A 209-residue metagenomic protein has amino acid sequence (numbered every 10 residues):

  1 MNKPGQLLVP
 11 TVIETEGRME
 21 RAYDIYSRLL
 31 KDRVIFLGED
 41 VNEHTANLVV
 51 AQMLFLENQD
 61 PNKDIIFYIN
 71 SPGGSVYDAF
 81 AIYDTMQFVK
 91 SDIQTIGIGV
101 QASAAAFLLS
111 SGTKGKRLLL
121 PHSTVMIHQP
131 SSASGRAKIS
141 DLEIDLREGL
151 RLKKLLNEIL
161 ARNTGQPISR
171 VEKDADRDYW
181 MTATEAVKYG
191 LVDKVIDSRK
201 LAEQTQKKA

Functional and structural regions predicted by a protein language model:
M1-A104, S111-A209: N-terminal organellar transit peptides
